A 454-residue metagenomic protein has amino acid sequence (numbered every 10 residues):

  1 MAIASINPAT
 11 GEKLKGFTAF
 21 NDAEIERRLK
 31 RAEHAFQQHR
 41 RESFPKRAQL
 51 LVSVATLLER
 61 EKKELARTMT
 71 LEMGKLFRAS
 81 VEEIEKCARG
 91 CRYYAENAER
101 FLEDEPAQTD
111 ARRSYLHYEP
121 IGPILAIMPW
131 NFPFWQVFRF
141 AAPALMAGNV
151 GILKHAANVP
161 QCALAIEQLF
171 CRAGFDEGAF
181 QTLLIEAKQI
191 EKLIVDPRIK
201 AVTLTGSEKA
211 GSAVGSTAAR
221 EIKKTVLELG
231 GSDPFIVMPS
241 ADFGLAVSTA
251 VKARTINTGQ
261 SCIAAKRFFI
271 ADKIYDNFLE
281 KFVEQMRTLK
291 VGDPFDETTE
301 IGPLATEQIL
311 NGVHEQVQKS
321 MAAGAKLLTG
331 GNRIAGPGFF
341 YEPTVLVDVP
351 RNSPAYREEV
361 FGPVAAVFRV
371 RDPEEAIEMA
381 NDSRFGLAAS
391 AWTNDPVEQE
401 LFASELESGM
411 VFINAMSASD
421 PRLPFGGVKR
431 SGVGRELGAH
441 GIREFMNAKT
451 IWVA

Functional and structural regions predicted by a protein language model:
M1-R113: N-terminal Rossmann-like NAD(P)+-binding subdomain of aldehyde/semialdehyde dehydrogenases
T10-G16, I199, I236, K290 (+3 more regions): Conserved C-terminal structural/oligomerization subdomain of aldehyde/semialdehyde dehydrogenase
G11, A32, R47, M69 (+11 more regions): Residue-level signal for inorganic ion chemistry
L14, K209-P350, M379, I413: ALDH superfamily catalytic-core signature
K15-F20, A35-R41, A126, F235-V237 (+5 more regions): Short, well-ordered beta-strand elements within core beta-sheets of diverse protein domains
F36, R40, A55-K62, A66 (+18 more regions): Structural signal for hydrophobic packing residues in well-ordered secondary-structure cores of soluble enzyme domains
E59, E103, A107-L245, V370: Rossmann-like NAD(P) dinucleotide-binding subdomain of oxidoreductase/dehydrogenase enzymes
V150-I152, L327, M410: A short hydrophobic/small-residue beta-strand
